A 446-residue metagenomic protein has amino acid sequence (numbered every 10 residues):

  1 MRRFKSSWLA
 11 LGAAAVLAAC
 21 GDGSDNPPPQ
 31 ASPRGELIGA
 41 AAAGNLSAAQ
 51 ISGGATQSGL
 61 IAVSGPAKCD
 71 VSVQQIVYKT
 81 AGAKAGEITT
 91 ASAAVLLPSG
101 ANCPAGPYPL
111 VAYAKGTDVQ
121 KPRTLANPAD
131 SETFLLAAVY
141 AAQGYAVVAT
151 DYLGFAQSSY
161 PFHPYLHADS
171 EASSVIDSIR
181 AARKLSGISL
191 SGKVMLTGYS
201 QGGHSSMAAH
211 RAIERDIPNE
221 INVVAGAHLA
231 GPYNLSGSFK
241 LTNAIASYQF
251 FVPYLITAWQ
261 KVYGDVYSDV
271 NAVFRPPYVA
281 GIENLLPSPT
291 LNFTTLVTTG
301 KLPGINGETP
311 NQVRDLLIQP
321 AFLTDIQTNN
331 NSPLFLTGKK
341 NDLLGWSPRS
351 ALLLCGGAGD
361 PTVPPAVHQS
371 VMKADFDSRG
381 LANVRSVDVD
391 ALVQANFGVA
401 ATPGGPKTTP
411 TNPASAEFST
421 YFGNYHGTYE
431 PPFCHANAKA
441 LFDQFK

Functional and structural regions predicted by a protein language model:
D22-N102, G106: Catalytic-loop region of hydrolases
A43-G44, V63-S64, L229-S347, A366: Accessory cap/linker subdomain of secreted extracellular hydrolases
A83-S92, P98-Q143: Short, surface-exposed "cap/lid" segments of acyl-processing enzymes
Y165-S186: Alpha/beta-hydrolase active-site loop
R180-F251: Primarily recognizes the serine-hydrolase "nucleophile elbow" in alpha/beta-hydrolase and SGNH/GDSL folds
A209, S350-A351, V363-D377: Short alpha-helix in the alpha/beta-hydrolase fold that links the catalytic acid
N330, L334-T337, S378-K446: C-terminal catalytic histidine-bearing segment of alpha/beta-hydrolase fold enzymes
P348, L353-D360: Short beta-strand/loop motif that positions the catalytic acidic residue of the alpha/beta-hydrolase fold
